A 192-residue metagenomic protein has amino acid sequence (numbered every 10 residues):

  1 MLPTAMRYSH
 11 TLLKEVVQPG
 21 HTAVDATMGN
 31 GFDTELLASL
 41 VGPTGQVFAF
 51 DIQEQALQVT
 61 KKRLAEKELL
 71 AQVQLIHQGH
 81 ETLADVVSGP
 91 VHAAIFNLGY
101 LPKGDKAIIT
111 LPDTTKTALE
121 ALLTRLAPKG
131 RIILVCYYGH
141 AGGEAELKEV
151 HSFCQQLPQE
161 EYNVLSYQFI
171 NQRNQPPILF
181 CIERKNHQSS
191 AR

Functional and structural regions predicted by a protein language model:
M1-H21, E35, S39: S-adenosyl-L-methionine
Q18, V41-G42, L126-P128: Helix-to-beta-strand junctions that scaffold the AdoMet/dcAdoMet cofactor pocket in Class I SAM-dependent enzymes
G29-G31: Conserved glycine-rich SAM-binding loop
Q46-D51: Conserved SAM-binding motif I beta-strand of class I
L57-S88, H92: S-adenosyl-L-methionine
F96-A118: Mobile active-site "lid"/loop adjacent to the S-adenosyl-L-methionine
R125-C136: Conserved beta-strand signature within the Rossmann-like core of class I S-adenosyl-L-methionine
G143-R192: Class I S-adenosyl-L-methionine
